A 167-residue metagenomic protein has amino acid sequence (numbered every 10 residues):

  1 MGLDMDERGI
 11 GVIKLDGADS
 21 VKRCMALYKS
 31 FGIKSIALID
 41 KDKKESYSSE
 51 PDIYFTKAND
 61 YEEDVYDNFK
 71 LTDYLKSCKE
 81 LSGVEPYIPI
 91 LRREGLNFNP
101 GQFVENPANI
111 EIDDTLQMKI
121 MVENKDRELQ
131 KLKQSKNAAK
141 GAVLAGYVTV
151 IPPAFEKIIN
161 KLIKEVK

Functional and structural regions predicted by a protein language model:
M1-K167: Acidic, Mg2+-coordinating catalytic modules of nucleic-acid enzymes
